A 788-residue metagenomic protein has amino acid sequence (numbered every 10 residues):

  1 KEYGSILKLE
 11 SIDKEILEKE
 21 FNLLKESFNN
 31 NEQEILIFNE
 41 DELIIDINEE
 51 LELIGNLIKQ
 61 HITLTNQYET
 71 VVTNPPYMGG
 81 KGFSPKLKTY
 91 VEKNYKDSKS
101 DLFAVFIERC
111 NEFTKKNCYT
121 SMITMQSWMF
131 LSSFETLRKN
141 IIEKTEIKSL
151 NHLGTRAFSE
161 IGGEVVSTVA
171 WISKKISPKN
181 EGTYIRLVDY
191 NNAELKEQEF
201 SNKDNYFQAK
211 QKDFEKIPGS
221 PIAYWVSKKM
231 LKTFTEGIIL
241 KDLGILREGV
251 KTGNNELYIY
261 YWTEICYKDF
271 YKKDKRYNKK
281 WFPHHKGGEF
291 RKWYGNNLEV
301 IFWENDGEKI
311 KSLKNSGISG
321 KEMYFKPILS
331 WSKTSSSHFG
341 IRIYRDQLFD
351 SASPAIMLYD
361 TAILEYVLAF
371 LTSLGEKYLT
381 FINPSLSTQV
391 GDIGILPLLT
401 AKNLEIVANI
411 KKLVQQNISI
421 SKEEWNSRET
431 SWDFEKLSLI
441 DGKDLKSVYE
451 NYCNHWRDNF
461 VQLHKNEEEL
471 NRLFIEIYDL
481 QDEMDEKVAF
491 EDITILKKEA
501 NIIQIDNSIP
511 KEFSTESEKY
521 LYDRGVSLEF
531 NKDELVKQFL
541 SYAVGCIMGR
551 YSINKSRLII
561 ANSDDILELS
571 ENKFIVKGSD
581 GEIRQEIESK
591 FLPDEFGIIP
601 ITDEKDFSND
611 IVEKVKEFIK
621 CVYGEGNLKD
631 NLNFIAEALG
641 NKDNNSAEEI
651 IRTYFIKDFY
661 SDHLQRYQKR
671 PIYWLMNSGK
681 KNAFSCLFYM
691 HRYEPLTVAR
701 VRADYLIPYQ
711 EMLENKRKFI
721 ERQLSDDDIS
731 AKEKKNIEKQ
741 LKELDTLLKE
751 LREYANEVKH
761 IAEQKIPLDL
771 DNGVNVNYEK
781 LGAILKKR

Functional and structural regions predicted by a protein language model:
K1-N66, T70: Class I S-adenosyl-L-methionine-dependent methyltransferase module
I62-K272, N296, K311-S312, K326 (+5 more regions): Signature of N6-adenine DNA methyltransferases within the class I
T63-Q67, Y95, K99-L102, E112 (+21 more regions): Secondary-structure capping and boundary motifs in well-ordered enzyme cores
P75, G79, T114-C118, W128 (+13 more regions): A generic secondary-structure signal for well-formed alpha-helical elements
C110-K115, S353-L364, G375-E424, F434-K446 (+6 more regions): Proline-centric
N205-Y359, A408-K412, I420, T430 (+10 more regions): Polyanion-binding catalytic cores of nucleic-acid enzymes and NTP/SAM-utilizing transferases
H285, E322-G340, Q347-F349, Y366-T380 (+4 more regions): Short Ser/Thr-interspersed hydrophobic loop/turn segments at strand-loop and sheet-helix junctions that line or gate
S431, V461-Q462, R472-I475, D479 (+1 more regions): Terminal accessory regions of large proteins
